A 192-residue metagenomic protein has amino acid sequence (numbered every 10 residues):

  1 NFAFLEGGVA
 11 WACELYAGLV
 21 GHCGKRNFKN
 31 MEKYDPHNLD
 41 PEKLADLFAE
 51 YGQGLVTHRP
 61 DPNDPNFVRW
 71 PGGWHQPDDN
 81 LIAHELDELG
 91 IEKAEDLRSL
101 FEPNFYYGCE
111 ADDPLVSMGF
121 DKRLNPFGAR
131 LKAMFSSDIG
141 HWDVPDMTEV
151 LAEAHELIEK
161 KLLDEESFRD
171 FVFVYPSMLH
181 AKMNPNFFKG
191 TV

Functional and structural regions predicted by a protein language model:
N1-L44, A49-G54: Divalent metal-binding pocket/active-site signature
A10-W11, E50-R98, P103-K132, H141-V192: Mid-to-C-terminal alpha-helical segments outside catalytic/metal-binding sites
D138: Active-site glycine-centered loops adjacent to acidic/histidine catalytic or metal-binding residues that shape
